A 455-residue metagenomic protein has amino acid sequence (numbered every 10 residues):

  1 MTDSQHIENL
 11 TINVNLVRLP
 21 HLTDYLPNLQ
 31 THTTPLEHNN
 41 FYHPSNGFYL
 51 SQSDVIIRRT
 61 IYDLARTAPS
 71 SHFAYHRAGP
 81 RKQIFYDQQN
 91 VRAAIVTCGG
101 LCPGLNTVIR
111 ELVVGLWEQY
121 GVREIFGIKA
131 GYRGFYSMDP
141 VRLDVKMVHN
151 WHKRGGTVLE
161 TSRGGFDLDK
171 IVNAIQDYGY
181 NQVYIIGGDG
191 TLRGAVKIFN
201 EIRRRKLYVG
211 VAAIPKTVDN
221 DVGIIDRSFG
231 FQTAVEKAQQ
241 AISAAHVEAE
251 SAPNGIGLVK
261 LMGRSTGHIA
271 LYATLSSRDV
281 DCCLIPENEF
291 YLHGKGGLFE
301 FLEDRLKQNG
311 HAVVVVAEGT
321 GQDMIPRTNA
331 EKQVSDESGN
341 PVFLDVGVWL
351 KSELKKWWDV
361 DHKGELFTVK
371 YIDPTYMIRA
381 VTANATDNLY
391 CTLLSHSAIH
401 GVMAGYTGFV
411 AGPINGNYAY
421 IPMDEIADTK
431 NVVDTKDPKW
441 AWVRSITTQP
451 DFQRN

Functional and structural regions predicted by a protein language model:
M1-Y42, A330-N455: C-terminal non-catalytic interaction/assembly regions of soluble proteins
T2-T34, K82, Y86-R133: N-terminal phosphate-binding or glycine-rich loops at protein starts, especially the Walker A/P-loop of NTPases
Q52-D87, R133-N181, V218, F229-E236 (+2 more regions): Glycine-rich oxoanion-binding loops at beta->alpha junctions
Q88-V96, G131, H149-L159, K216-D226 (+2 more regions): Gly-rich Lys/Arg/Thr-decorated short loops/hinges at beta-loop-alpha junctions or inter-strand turns that position
R92-C102, T157-E160, N181-G187, A213 (+2 more regions): Short glycine-rich or small-residue beta-strand-to-loop segments that form or flank ligand, phosphate, metal/Fe-S
C102-L112, F135, F166-I171, D189-K197 (+5 more regions): Short glycine/serine/threonine-rich phosphate/pyrophosphate-binding segments that cradle anionic phosphate groups
R110-T157, G364-V369: Anionic-ligand anchoring segments at beta-strand to alpha-helix junctions in alpha/beta enzyme folds, i.e., glycine
A174, I185-G187, R193-Y208, A212 (+1 more regions): Accessory alpha-helical/coil subdomains and C-terminal extensions that flank or cap enzyme catalytic cores
